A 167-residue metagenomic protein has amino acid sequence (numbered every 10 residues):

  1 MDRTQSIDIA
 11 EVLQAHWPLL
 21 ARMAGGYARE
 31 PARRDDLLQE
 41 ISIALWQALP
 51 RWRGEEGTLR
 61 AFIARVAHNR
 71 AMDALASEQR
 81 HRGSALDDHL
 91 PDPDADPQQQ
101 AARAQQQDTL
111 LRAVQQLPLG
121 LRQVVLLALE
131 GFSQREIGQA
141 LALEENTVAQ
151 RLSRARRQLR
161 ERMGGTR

Functional and structural regions predicted by a protein language model:
M1-R22, A32-D35, W46: A short, charge-rich alpha-helical start-of-domain segment used by transcription regulators
D2-R3, G26-R29, E40-L59, S77-E78: Sigma70-family region 2
T4, H81, D88-Q115: Acidic, proline/glycine-rich intrinsically disordered inter-domain spacer in sigma factors
L20, A24, R34-L45, I137 (+2 more regions): Short, small-hydrophobic-rich alpha-helical interface motif
R51, R65-A85, Q99, R103: Arg/Lys-rich amphipathic alpha helix in sigma70-family domain 2
H68, M72, L141-T166: DNA-recognition helix of helix-turn-helix
Q115, L119, E130-T147: Helix-turn-helix DNA-binding module
V124-V125: A short pre-motif secondary-structure segment
